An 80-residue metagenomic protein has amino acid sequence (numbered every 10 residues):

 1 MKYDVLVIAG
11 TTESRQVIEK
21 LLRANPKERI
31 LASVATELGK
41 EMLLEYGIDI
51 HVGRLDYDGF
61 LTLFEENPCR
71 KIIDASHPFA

Functional and structural regions predicted by a protein language model:
M1-V5: Extreme N-terminal starter segment of soluble prokaryotic enzymes
V7-A9: Conserved N-terminal Rossmann-fold NAD(P)-binding element of oxidoreductases
T12-V17, A80: Short glycine/serine/threonine-rich phosphate/pyrophosphate-binding segments that cradle anionic phosphate groups
S14, L38-L43: Short, charged/polar "capping" segments at the starts of alpha-helices and the immediately preceding loops
V17-E28: A short, Lys/Arg-enriched amphipathic alpha-helix followed by its capping loop at the start of a domain
R29-E37: Short internal beta-strands
Y46-E65: Glycine-rich, highly charged phosphate/nucleotide-binding loops
L61-A80: N-terminal glycine-rich phosphate/adenylate-binding segment common to multiple enzyme folds
